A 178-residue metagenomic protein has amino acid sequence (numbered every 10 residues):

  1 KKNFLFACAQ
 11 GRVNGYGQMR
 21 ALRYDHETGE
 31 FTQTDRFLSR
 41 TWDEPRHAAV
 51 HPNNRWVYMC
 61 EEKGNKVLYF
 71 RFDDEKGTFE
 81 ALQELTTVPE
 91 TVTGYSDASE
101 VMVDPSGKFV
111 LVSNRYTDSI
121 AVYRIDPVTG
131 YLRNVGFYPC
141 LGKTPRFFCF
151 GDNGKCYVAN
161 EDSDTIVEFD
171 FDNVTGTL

Functional and structural regions predicted by a protein language model:
K1-N3, S39-N54, T87-G107, L141-G154: Beta-rich, blade/repeat-based domains predominating in secreted/periplasmic proteins but also intracellular
F6-V13, H51, M59-E62, V112-R115 (+1 more regions): Conserved beta-strand positions in repeat-built beta-propeller and related beta-rich domains
N14-R20, K66-Y69, S119-V122, T165-E168: Structural motif
A21-E30, F70-F79, Y123-Y131, F169-L178: Short loop/turn segments immediately following beta-strands, especially the blade-tip and inter-blade linker loops
T32-L38, Q83-V92, R133-P139: A short beta-strand motif characteristic of beta-propeller blades
L38-P89: Acidic, glycine-rich loop-and-beta core segments that form the ion-binding/anion-interacting portion of active sites
S96-N160: Loop/turn-rich, solvent-exposed surfaces of beta-rich toroidal or solenoidal domains
